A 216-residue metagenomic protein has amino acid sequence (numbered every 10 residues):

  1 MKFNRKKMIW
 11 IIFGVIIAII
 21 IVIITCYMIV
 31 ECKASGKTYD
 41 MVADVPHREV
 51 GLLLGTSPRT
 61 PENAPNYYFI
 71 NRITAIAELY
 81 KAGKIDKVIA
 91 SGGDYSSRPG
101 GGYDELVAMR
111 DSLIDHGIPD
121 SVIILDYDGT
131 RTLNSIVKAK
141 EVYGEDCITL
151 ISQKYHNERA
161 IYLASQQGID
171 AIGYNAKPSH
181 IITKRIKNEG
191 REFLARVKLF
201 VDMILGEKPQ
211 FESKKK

Functional and structural regions predicted by a protein language model:
K2-A43: N-terminal type II signal-anchor transmembrane helix that functions as the membrane-insertion/stop-transfer segment
F13-I17, L79, M203-L205: Enrichment for repetitive, rod-forming helical segments
M28-E189: A structural signal for short, hydrophobic/glycine-enriched beta-strand patches
I186-K208: A transmembrane-helix-recognition feature enriched in membrane-embedded lipid enzymes and envelope glyco-/phospholipid
E207-K216: Short linear elements at protein peripheries
